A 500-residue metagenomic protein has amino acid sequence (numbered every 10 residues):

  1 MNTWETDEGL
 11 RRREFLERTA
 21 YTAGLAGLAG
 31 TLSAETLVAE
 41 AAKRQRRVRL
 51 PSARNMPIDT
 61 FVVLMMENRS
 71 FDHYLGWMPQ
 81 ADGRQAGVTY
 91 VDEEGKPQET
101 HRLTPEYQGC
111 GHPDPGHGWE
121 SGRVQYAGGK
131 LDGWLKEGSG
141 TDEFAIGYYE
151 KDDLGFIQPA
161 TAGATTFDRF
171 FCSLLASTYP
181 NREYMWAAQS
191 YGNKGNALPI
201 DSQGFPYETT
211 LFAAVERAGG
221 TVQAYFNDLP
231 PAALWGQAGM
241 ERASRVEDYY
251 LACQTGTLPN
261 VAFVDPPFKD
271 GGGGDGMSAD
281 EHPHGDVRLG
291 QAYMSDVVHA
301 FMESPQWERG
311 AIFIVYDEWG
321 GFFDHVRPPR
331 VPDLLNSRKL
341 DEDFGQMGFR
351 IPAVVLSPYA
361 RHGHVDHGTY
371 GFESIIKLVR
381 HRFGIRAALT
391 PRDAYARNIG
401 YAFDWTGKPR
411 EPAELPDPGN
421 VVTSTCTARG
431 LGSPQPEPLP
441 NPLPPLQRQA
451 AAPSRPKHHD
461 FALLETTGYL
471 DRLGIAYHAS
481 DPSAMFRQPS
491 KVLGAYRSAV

Functional and structural regions predicted by a protein language model:
N2-V500: N-terminal pro-sequences and low-complexity stem/linker regions of secreted or lumenal proteins
